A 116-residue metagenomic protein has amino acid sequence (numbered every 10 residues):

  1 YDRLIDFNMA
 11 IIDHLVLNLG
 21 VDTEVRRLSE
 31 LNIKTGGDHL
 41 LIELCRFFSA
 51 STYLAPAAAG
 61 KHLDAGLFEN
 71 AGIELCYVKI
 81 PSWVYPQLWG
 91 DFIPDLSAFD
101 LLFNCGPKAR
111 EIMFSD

Functional and structural regions predicted by a protein language model:
Y1-D116: Residues lining hydrophobic/aromatic ligand-binding pockets adjacent to catalytic sites
